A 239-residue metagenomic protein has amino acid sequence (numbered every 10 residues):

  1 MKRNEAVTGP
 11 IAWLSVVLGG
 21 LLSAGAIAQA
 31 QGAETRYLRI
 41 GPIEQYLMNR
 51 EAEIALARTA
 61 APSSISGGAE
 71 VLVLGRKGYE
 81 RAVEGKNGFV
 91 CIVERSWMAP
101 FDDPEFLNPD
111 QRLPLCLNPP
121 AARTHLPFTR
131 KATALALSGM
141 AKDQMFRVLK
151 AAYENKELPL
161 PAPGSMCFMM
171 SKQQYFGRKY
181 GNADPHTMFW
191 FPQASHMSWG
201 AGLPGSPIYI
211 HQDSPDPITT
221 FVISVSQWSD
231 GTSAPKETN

Functional and structural regions predicted by a protein language model:
K2-S15: Bacterial N-terminal signal peptides that target proteins for export
A6, L18-G19, S195, S233: Intrinsically disordered, low-complexity regulatory segments enriched in acidic/serine/proline/glutamine/glycine
T8, V17-L18, A28, V93: N-terminal non-cleavable signal-anchor helices
A12-A24: Bacterial N-terminal signal peptides
A24-A26, N87: Generic detector of short, well-ordered, non-transmembrane alpha-helical segments enriched in hydrophobic residues
A26-G32: Boundary at the C-terminal end of the N-terminal hydrophobic targeting segment
G32-N239: Primary mode marks residue(s) on the alpha4-beta5-alpha5 output face of response regulator receiver
